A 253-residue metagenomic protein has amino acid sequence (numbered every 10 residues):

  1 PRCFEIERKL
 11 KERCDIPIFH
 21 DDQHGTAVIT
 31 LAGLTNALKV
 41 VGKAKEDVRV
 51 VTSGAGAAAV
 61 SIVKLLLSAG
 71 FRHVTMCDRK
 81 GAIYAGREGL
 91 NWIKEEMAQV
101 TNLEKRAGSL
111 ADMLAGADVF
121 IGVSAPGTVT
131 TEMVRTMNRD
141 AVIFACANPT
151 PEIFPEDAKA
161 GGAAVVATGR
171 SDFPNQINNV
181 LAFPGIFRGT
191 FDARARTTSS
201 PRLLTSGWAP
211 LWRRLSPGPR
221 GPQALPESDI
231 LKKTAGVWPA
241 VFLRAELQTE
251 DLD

Functional and structural regions predicted by a protein language model:
P1-D22: Phosphate/diphosphate ligand-binding glycine-rich loop within oxidoreductases
I16-G25, L38-D47, A147, P151-D229: Adenosine-phosphate binding glycine-rich loop
H20, H24, V28-I121: Glycine-rich phosphate/diphosphate-binding loop of Rossmann-like nucleotide-binding domains
E95-V165, R170-P174: Rossmann-like adenosine-cofactor binding region
K232-A245: Positively charged N-terminal leader segments that act as targeting/secretion signals
A245-D253: N-terminal, intrinsically disordered charge-dense segments
